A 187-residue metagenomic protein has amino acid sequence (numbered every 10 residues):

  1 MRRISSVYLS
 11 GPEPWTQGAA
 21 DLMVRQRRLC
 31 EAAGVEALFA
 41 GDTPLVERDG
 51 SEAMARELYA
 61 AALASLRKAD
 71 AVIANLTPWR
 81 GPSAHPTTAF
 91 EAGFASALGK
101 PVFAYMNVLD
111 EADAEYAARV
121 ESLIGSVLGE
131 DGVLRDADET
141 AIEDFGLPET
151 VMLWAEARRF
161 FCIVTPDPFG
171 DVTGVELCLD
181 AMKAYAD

Functional and structural regions predicted by a protein language model:
M1-D187: Conserved catalytic or regulatory cores that recognize and/or transform ribose-phosphate-containing ligands
